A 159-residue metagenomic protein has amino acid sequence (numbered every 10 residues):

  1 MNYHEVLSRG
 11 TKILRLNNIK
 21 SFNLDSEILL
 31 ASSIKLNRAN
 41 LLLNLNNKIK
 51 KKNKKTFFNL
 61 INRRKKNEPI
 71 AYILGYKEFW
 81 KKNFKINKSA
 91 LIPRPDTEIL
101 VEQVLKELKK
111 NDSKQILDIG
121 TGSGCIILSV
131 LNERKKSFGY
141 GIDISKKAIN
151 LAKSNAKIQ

Functional and structural regions predicted by a protein language model:
M1-N53, F57: A short N-terminal interaction module
L7, S26-E27, F57, N67-I70 (+2 more regions): A general structural signal for well-ordered alpha-helical segments in protein cores
S8, K12-L16, K51-K66, E102 (+3 more regions): Replace "anionic and nucleotidyl ligands
S32-E107: Conserved AdoMet
I99-Q159: Conserved SAM/SAH cofactor-binding pocket of Class I
